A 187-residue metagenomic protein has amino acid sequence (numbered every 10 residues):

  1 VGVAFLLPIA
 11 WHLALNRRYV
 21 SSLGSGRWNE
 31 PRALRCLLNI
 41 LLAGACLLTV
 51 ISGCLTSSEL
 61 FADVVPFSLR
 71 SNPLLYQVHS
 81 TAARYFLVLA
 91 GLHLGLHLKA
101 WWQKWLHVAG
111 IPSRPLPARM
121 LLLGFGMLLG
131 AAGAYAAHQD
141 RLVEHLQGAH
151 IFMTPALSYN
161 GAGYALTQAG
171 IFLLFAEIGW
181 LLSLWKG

Functional and structural regions predicted by a protein language model:
V1-G187: Membrane-embedded alpha-helical bundles that constitute the cytochrome b-like, heme-associated redox core of multi-pass
